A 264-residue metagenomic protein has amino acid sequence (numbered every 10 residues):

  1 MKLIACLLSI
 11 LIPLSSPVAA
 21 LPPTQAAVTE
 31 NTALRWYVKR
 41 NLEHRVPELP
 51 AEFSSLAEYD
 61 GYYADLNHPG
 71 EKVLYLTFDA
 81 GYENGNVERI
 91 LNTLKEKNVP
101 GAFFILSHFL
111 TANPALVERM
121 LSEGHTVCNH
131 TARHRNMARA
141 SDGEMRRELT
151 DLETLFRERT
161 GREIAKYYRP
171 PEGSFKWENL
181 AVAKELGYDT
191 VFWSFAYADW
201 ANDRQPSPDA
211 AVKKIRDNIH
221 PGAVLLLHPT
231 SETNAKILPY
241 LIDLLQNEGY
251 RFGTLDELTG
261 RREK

Functional and structural regions predicted by a protein language model:
A5-T77, E83-E96, A210, L241-L244 (+1 more regions): N-terminal pre-catalytic segment of deacetylase/amide-hydrolase enzymes
I12, S16, A165, R169-P170 (+1 more regions): Hydrophobic alpha-helix-in-membranes signature
E71-L74, N84-N86, L91, K95-D209 (+2 more regions): Metal-dependent polysaccharide deacetylase catalytic core of the NodB/CE4 family, i.e., the active-site-bearing domain
F175-E178, T233-N234, R261-E263: Short catalytic/ligand-binding loop motif for oxyanion handling, primarily in non-cytosolic enzymes, centered on
I219-D256: Catalytic grooves of carbohydrate-active enzymes
